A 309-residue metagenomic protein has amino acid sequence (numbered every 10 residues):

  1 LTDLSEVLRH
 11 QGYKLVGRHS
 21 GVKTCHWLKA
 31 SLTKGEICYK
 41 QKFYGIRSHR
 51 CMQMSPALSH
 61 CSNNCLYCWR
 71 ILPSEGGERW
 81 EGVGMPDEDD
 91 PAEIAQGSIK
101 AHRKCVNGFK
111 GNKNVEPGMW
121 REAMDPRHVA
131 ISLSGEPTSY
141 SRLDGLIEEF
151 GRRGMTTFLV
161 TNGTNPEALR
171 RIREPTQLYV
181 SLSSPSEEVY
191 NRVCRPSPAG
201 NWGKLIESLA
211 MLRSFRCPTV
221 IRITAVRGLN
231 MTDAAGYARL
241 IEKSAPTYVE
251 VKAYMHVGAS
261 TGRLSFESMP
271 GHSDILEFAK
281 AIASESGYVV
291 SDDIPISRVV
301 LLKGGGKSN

Functional and structural regions predicted by a protein language model:
L1-K42, K100, R213-R216, A225-N309: Auxiliary Fe-S-binding modules of radical SAM enzymes
L1-V106: Flexible, acidic/Gly-rich N-terminal and inter-domain linker regions that tether and position cofactor-handling modules
C25, S55, S132, R222 (+1 more regions): Residues in well-ordered beta-strands of folded domains
F43-I46, C105-G111, P117, E122: Surface-exposed helical/coil interface segments that assemble multiprotein signaling complexes
H49, M124-P126, I294-R298: Short Gly/Ser/Thr- and Asp/Glu-enriched loop/turn motifs at secondary-structure junctions
Y67-W69, Y190, Y254, Y288: Aromatic side chains
N112-S273: Conserved AdoMet/S-adenosylmethionine-binding subsite of the radical SAM
